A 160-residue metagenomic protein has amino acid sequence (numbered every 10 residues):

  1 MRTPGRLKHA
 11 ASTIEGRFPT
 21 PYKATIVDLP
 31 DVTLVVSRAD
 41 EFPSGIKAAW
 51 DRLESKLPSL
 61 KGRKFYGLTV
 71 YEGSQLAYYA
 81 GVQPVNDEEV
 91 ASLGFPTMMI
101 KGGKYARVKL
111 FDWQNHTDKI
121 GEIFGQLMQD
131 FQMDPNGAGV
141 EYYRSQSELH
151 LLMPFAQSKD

Functional and structural regions predicted by a protein language model:
R2-D160: A solvent-exposed interaction/effector surface
